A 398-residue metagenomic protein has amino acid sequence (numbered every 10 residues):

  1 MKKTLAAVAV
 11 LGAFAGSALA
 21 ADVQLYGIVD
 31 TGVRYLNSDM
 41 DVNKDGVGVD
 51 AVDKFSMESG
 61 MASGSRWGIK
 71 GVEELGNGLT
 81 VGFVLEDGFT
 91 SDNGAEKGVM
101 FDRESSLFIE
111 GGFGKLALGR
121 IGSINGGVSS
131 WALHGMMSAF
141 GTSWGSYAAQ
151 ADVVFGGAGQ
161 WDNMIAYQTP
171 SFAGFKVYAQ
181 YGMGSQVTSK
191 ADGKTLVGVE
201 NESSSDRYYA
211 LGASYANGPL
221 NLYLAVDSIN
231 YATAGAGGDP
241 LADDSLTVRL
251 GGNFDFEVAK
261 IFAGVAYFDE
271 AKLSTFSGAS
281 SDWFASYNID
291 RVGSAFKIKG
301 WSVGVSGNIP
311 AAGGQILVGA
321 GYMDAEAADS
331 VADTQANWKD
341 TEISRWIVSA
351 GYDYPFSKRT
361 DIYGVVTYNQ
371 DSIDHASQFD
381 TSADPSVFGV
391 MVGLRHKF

Functional and structural regions predicted by a protein language model:
M1-A21: Gram-negative bacterial Sec-dependent N-terminal signal peptides
A9, G68-K70, S106-F108, A166-Q168 (+6 more regions): Outer-membrane beta-barrel architecture
A21-Y35, A51-Q186, S205, S214-N221: Outer membrane beta-barrel
V29-V33, F83-D87, R120, A179-M183 (+6 more regions): Transmembrane beta-barrel strands of outer-membrane/channel proteins
V33-D41, F89-N93, I124-G126, S185-S189 (+5 more regions): Gram-negative outer-membrane beta-barrel proteins
L79-V81, F113-A117, G174-V177, P219-L224 (+3 more regions): Repeated loop/turn-to-beta-strand initiation elements of outer-membrane beta-barrel proteins
A210-S349: Detector for outer-membrane/organellar transmembrane beta-barrel domains, recognizing the amphipathic beta-strand
P385-F398: Outer-membrane beta-barrel "beta-signal"
